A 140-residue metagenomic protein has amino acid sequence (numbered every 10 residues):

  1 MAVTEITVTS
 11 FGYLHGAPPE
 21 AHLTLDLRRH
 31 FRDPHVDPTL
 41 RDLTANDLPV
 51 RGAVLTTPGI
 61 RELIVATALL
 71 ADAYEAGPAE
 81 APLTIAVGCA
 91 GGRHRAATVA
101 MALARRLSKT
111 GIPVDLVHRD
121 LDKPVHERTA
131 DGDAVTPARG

Functional and structural regions predicted by a protein language model:
M1-A81, D122, A134-G140: C-terminal accessory "lid"/substrate-recognition subdomains
E5, T84, P113-V114: Residues that mark the start of a beta-strand
F11, G88-A90, R119: Short loop/turn motifs enriched for small/polar and acidic residues
E80-R106: Catalytic cysteine-centered active loop of the rhodanese-like fold, especially the PTP/DSP P-loop
A104-V114: Post-Walker A helix-loop "phosphate-sensing" segment adjacent to the P-loop in P-loop NTPases
I112-K123: Short beta-strand-centered segment that lines the nucleotide-binding/catalytic pocket of NTP-utilizing
P124-D131: N-terminal beta-loop-helix "entrance" segment that forms/cooperates in small-molecule cofactor or anionic ligand
